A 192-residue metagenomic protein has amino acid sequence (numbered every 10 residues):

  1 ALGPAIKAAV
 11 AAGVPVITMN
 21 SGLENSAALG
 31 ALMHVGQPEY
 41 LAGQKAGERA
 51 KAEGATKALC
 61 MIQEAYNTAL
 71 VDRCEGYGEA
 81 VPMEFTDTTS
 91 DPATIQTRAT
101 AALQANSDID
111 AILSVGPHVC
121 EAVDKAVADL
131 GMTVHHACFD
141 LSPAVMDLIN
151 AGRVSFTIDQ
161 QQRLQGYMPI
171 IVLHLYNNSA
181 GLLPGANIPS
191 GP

Functional and structural regions predicted by a protein language model:
A1, G22-S26, Y40, E64-T68 (+4 more regions): Solvent-exposed loop/turn segments at secondary-structure junctions within structured extracellular/periplasmic domains
A1-A11, Y77, T88-L148: Hydrophobic alpha-helical
P4-L41, S142-N150, V154-S155: Flexible loop/hinge segments that line or gate small-molecule binding clefts
P15-N20, H34-G36, K57-I62, P82-E84 (+3 more regions): Structural recognition of the beta-strand scaffold that forms the well-ordered cores of secreted hydrolase catalytic
L29-E64: A conserved helix-loop-strand patch within extracytoplasmic ligand-binding domains of the periplasmic binding
A42-A46, A65-E84, R98, A122 (+1 more regions): Short, solvent-exposed amphipathic alpha-helices that sit in or adjacent to ligand/effector-binding or catalytic
A80-V81, L164-P192: Hinge/cleft segment of the Venus flytrap/periplasmic-binding protein
V115-D124, N150, Q160-N178: Extracellular/periplasmic ligand-binding modules, especially the Venus flytrap/periplasmic-binding
